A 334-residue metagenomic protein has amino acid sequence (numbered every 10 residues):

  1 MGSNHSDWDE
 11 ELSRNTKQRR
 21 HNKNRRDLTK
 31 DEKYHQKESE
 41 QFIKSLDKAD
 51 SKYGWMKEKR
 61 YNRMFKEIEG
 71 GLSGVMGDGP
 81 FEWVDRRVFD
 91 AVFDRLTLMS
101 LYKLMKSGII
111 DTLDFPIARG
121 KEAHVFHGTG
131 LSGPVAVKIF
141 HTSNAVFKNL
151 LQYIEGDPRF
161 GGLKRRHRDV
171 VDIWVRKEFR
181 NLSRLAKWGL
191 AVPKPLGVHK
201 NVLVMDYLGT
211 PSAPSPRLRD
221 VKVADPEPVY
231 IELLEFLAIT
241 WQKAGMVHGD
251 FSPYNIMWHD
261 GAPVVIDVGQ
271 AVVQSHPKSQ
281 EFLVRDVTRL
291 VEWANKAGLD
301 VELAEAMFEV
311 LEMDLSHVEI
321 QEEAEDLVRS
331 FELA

Functional and structural regions predicted by a protein language model:
M1-E32: Generic N-terminal amphipathic/basic segments
G2-S3, D27, F81, V88-P214: Conserved ATP-binding subdomain of kinase catalytic cores across diverse folds
G2-S3, P228-V229, Q242-H248, H259-A334: C-lobe/activation-segment region of protein kinase-like
H21-F115: Juxta-kinase regulatory segment immediately upstream of eukaryotic protein kinase catalytic domains
H141, G209, P253, W258 (+1 more regions): Short, glycine/acidic-enriched loop or turn micro-motifs at the edges of active sites
A145, A213, M257-H259, Q274: Active-site-proximal flexible loops/turns
N149-L151, S215-D220, S275-P277: Short acidic, glycine/proline-rich loop/turn micro-motifs
R166-V192, S215-G249, Y254, H259 (+2 more regions): Conserved kinase catalytic-core helix
